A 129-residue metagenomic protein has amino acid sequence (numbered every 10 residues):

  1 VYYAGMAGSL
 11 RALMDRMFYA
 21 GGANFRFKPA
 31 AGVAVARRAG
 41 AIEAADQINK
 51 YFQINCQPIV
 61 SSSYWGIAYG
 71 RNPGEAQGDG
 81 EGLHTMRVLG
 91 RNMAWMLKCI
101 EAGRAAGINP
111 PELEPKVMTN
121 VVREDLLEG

Functional and structural regions predicted by a protein language model:
V1-Y64: Helix-loop-strand module that forms the ligand-binding subsite of alpha/beta enzymes
P58-G129: Glycine-rich phosphate/pyrophosphate-binding loop and the adjoining helix
